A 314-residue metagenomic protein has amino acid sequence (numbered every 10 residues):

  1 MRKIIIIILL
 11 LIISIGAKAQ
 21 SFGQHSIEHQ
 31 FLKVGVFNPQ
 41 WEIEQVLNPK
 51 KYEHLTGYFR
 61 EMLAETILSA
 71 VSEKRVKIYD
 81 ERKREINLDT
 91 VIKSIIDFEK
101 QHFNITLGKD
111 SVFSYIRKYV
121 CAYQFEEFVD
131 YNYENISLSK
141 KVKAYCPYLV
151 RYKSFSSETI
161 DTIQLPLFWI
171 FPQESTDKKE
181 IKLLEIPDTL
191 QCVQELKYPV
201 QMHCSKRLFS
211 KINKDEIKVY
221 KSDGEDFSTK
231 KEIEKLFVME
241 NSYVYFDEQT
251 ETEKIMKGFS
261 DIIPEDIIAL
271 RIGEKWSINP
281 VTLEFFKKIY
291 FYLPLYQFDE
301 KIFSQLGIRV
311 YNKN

Functional and structural regions predicted by a protein language model:
K3-I15: Sec-dependent N-terminal signal peptides
Q20-E134, R151-T159, I170-V281, Q297-I302 (+1 more regions): A domain-level signal for the mature, folded cores of soluble proteins
K118-V120, K140-V142, L165, E265-I267 (+2 more regions): Extracytoplasmic
E134, S139-V142, D161, V281 (+1 more regions): Predominantly eukaryotic Lys/Arg-rich, low-complexity intrinsically disordered regions that act as assembly/targeting
I308-V310: Gly/Pro-enriched, hydrophobic low-complexity segments that function as extracytoplasmic propeptides/linkers
